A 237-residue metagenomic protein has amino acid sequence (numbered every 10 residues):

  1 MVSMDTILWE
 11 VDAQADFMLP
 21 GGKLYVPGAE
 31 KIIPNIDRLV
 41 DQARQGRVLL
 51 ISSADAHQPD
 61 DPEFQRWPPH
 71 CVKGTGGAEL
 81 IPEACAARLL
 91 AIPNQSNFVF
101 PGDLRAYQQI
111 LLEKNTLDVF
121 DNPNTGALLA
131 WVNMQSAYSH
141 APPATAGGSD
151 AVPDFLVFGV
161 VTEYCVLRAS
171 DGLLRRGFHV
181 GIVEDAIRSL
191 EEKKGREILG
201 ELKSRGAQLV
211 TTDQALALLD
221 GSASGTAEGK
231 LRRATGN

Functional and structural regions predicted by a protein language model:
V2-L8, P153: Extreme N-terminal starter segment of soluble prokaryotic enzymes
T6-A13, F17: Short, hydrophobic/glycine-enriched beta-strand segments
W9-V11, A54, F158, E184: Active-site flanking residues adjacent to catalytic metal/cofactor-binding acidic residues
M18-A29: Acidic/histidine-rich helix-loop elements that form or flank divalent-metal/phosphate-binding sites at the catalytic
P34-D154: Active-site alpha/beta core segments
N35-Q42, Y164-R175: Histidine-anchored nucleotide/phosphate-binding helix
L156-G159, H179-E192: A short glycine-rich beta-strand->turn/loop micro-motif centered on a GG-aromatic cluster
G206-L218: Short acidic-hydrophobic, aromatic-tinged amphipathic segments that line or gate anion-handling sites
